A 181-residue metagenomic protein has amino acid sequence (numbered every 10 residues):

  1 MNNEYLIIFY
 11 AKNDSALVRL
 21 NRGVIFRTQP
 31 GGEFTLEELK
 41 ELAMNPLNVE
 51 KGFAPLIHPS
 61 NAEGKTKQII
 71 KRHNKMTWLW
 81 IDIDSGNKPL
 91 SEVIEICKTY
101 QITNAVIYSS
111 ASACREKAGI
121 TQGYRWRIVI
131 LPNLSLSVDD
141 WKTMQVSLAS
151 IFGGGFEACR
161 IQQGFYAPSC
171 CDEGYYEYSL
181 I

Functional and structural regions predicted by a protein language model:
M1-Y124, I130-T143: Signature for HUH/AEP ssDNA processing cores
F9, F26, F34, F53 (+4 more regions): Phenylalanine-focused residue identity feature
W80, I96, I151-G153, C159-Q163: Pre-catalytic or accessory/regulatory segments outside the catalytic core
Y100-N104, V146-F156: A common structural junction motif
C114-K117, V129-L136, F156-I181: Short, conserved secondary-structure transition motifs
V138-Q145, A149, G164-A167: Hydrophobic, well-ordered secondary-structure segments
